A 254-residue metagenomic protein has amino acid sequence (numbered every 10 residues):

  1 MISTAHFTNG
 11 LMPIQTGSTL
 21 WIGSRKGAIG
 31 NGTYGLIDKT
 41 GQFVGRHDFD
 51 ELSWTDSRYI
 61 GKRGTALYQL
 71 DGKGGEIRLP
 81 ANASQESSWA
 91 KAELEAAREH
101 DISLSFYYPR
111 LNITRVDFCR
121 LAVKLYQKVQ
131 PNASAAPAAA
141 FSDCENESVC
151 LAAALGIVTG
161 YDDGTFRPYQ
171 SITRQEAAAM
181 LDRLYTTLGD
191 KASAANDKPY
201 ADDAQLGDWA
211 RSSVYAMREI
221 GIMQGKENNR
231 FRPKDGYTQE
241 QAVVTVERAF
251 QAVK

Functional and structural regions predicted by a protein language model:
M1-A81: Residue-level detector of conserved, function-critical positions
F7, P13-T16, G61-K62, A81 (+4 more regions): Conserved "repeat-terminator" motif of extracellular CCP/Sushi domains
N9, T33-Y34, D56, L67 (+5 more regions): Disulfide-stabilized extracellular ectodomain repeats and their linkers
Q15, Q175-E176, Q241: Glutamine-centric residue-chemistry signal
K39, E219-G221: Tandem repeat domain/solenoid detector
K73-K91, E95-S148, L155-Q175, L181-R211 (+2 more regions): Feature responds to low-complexity, polar/acidic, surface-exposed segments characteristic of secreted/exported proteins
T238-T245: C-terminal/domain-terminus segments
